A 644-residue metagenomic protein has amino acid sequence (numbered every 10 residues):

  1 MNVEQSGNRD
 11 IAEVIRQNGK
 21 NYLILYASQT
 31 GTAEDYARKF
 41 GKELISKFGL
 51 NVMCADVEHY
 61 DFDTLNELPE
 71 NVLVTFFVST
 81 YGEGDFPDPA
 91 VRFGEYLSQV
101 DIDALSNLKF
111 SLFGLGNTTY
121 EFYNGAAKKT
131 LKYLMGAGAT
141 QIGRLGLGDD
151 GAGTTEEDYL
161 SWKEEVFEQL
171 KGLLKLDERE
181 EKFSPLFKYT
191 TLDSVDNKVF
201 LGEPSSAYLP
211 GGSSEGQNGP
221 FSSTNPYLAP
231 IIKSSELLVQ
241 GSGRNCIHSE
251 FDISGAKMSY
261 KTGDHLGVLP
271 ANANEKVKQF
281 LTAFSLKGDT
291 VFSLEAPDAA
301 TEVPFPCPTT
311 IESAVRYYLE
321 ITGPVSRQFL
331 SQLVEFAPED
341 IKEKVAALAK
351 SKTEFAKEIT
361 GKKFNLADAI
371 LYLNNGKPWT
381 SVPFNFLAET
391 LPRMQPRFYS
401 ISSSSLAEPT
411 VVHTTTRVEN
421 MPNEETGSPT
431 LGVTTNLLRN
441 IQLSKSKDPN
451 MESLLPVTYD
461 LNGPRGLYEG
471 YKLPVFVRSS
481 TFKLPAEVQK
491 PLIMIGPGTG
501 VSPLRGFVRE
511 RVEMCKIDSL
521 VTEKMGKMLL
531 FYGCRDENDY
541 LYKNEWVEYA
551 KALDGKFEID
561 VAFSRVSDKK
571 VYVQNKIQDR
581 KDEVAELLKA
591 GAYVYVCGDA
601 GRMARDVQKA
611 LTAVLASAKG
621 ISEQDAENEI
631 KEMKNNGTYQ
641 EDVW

Functional and structural regions predicted by a protein language model:
M1-W644: FNR-like FAD-binding dehydrogenase module
